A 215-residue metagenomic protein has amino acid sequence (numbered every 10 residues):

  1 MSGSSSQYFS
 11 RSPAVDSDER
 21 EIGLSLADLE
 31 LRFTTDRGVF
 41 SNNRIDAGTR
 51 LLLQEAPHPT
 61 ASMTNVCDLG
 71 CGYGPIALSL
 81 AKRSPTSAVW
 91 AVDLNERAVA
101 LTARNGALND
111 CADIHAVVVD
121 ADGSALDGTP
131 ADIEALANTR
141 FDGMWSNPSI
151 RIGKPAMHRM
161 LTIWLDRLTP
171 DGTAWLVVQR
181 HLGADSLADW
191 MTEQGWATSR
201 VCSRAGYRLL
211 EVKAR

Functional and structural regions predicted by a protein language model:
M1-A27, R37-N42: N-terminal auxiliary segments of SAM/dcSAM-dependent transferases
G3-D18, V178-R215: Class I S-adenosyl-L-methionine
T34, H115-V117, S199-V201: General small-molecule cofactor/ligand-binding pocket signal
D36-Q54: Conserved SAM-binding loop and adjacent beta-strand
T49-S146, M157: Conserved SAM/SAH cofactor-binding pocket of Class I
R151-G153, G183: Short glycine-rich, flexible loops that bind phosphorylated cofactors or substrates
H158-P170: A short glycine-rich, Lys/Arg-flanked "PGG" loop and its adjoining helix->strand segment in the class I
D171-V178: Conserved beta-strand signature within the Rossmann-like core of class I S-adenosyl-L-methionine
